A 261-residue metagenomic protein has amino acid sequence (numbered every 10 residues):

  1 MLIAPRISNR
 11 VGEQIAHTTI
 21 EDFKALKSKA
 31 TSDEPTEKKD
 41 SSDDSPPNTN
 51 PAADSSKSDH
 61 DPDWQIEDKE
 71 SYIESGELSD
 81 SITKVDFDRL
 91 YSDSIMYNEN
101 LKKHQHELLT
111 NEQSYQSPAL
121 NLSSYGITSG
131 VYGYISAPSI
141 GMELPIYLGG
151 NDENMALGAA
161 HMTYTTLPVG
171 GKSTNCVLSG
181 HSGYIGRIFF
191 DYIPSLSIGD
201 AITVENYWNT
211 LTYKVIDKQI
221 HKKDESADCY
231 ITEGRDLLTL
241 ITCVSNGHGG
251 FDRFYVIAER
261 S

Functional and structural regions predicted by a protein language model:
M1-S261: Solvent-exposed, non-transmembrane regions of membrane-associated and secreted proteins
